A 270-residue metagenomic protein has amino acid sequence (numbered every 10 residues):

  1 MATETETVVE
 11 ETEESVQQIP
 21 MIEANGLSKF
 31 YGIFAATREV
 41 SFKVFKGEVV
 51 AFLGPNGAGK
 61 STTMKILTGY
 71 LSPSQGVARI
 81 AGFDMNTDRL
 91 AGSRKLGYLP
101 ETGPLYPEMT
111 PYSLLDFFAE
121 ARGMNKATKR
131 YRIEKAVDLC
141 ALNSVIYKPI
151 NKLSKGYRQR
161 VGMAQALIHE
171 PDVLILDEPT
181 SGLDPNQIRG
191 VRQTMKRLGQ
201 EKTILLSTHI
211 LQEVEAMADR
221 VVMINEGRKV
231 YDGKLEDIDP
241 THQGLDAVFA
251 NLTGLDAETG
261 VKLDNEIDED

Functional and structural regions predicted by a protein language model:
D116, E120, A127-V145: Conserved ABC ATPase "signature" region
I168-D172, E201: A short, proline-enriched helix->beta-strand linker immediately N-terminal to the Walker B motif in ABC-type P-loop
L174-E178: Catalytic Walker B motif of ABC-type/P-loop ATPase nucleotide-binding domains
I188-Q200: Helical segment within the ABC ATPase nucleotide-binding domain
V214-A216: A short, surface-exposed alpha-helical micro-motif characterized by mixed small hydrophobic and charged/polar residues
D232-G233: ABC ATPase "signature
